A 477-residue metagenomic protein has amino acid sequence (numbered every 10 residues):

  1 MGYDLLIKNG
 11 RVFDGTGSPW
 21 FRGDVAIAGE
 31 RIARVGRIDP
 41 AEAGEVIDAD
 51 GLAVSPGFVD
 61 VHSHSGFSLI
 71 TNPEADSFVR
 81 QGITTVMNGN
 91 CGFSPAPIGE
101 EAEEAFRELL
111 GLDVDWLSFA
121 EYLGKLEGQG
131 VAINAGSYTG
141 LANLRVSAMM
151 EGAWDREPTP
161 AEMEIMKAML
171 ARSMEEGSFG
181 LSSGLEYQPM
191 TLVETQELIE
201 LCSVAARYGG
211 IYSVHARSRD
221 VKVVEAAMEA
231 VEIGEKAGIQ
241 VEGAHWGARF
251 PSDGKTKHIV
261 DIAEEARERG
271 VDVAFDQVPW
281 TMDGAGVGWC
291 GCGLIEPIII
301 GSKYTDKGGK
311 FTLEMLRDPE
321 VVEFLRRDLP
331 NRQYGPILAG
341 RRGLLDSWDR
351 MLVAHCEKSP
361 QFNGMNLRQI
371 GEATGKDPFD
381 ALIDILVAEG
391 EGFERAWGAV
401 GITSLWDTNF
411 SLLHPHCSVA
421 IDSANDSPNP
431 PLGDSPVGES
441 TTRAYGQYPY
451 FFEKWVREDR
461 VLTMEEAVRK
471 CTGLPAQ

Functional and structural regions predicted by a protein language model:
M1-L6, V12-G57, N72: Histidine-rich, glycine-flanked metal-binding segment
G10, E30, G51, H62 (+9 more regions): Divalent metal-coordination and catalytic microenvironments
V12-D24, F393-I402, T408, D459-R469 (+1 more regions): Acidic, glycine-enriched loop/beta-strand segments at the rims of small-molecule binding/catalytic pockets
A41, A49-L117: Metal-associated gating/positioning segment near the N- to mid-region
I70-E74, E162-R172, A226: Short, acidic/polar
L126, V131-P160, M166-Y187, C202 (+3 more regions): Active-site neighborhoods of metal-dependent hydrolases
R172-E229: Divalent metal-binding pocket/active-site signature
